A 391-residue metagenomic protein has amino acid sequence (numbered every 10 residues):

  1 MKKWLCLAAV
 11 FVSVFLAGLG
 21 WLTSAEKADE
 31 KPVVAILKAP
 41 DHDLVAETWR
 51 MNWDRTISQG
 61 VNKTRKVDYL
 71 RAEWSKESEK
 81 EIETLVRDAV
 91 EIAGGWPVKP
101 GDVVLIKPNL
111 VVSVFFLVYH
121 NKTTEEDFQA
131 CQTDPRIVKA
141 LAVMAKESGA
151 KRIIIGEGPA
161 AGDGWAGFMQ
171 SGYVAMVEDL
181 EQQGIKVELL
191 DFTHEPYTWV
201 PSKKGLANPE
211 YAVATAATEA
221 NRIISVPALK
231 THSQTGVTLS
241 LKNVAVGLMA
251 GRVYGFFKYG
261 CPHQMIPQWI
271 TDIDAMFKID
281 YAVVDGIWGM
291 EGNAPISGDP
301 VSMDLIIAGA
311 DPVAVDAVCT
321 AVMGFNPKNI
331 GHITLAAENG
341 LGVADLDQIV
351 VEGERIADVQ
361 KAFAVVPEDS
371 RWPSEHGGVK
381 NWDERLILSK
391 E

Functional and structural regions predicted by a protein language model:
W4-A8, F15-E391: N-terminal and secondary-structure boundary signal
